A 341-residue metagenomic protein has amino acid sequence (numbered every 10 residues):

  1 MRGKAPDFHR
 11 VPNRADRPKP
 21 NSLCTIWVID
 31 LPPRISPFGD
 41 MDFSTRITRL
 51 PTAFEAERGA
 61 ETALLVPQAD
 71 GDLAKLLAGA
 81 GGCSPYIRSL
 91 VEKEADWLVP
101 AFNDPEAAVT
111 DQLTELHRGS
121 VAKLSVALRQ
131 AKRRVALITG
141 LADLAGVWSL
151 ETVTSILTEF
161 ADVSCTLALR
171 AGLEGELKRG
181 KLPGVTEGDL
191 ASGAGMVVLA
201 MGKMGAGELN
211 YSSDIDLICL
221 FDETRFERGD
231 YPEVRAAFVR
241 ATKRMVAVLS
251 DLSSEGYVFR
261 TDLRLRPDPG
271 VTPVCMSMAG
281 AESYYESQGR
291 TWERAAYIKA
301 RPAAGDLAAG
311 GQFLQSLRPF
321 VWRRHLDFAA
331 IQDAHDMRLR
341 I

Functional and structural regions predicted by a protein language model:
A5-D7, V11, A15-D16, V28-D30 (+1 more regions): Acidic, Ala/Val/Gly-enriched low-complexity intrinsically disordered segments
P20: Cationic, low-complexity basic patches in intrinsically disordered or flexible, solvent-exposed regions
W27-I341: A nucleotide- and high-energy phosphate-metabolite-utilizing enzyme signature
